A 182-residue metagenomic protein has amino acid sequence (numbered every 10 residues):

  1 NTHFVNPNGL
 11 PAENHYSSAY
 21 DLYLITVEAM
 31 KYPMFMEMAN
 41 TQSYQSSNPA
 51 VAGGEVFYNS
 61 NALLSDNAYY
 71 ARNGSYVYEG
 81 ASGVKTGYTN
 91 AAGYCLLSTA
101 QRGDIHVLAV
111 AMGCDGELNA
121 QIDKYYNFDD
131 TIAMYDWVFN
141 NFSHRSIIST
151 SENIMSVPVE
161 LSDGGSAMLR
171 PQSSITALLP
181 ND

Functional and structural regions predicted by a protein language model:
N1-S17: Catalytic-site signature segments of enzymes, centered on catalytic residues
E13-Y16, Y20-D182: Domain-terminus/edge residues, biased toward the C-terminal soluble/receptor-binding domains of extracytoplasmic
